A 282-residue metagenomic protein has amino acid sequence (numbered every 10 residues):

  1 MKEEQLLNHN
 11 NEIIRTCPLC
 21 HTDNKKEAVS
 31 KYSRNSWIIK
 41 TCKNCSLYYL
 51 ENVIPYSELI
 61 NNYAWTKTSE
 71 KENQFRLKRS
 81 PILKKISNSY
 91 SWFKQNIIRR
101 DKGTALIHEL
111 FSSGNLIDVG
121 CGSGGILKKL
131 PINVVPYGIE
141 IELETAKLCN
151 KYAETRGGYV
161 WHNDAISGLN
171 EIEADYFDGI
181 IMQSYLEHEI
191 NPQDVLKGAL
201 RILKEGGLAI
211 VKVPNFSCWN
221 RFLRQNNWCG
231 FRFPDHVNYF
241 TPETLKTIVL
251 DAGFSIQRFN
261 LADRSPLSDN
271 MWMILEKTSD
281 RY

Functional and structural regions predicted by a protein language model:
M1-D175, G179-Q183, P192-L196, N260-A262 (+1 more regions): Conserved N-terminal segment of class I S-adenosyl-L-methionine
P18-K25, P242-F259: A SAM-dependent methyltransferase catalytic signature shared across enzymes that methylate proteins
G138, H188, V211: Conserved SAM-binding loop
T145, G206, F216-W219, S265: Feature marks short, surface-exposed loop/turn motifs that line or immediately flank catalytic pockets and channel
S184, H188, H236: Histidine-centered divalent metal-coordination motifs
Q193-L208: A short glycine-rich, Lys/Arg-flanked "PGG" loop and its adjoining helix->strand segment in the class I
K212-N238, E243-I248: Short, glycine-/aromatic-enriched active-site segment of Class I SAM-dependent methyltransferases
